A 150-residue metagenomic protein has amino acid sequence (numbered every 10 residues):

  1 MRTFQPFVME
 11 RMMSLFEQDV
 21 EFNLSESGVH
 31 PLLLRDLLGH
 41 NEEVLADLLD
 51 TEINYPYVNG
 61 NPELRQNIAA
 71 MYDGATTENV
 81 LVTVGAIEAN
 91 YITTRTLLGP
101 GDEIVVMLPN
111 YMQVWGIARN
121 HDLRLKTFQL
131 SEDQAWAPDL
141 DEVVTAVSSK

Functional and structural regions predicted by a protein language model:
M1-M9, R124-K126, L130-S131: Short, charged, low-hydrophobicity "junction" segments
R2-G85, I92: N-terminal small-domain helix-loop-helix segment of the aminotransferase-like
E52-K150: Conserved core of the PLP fold type I
